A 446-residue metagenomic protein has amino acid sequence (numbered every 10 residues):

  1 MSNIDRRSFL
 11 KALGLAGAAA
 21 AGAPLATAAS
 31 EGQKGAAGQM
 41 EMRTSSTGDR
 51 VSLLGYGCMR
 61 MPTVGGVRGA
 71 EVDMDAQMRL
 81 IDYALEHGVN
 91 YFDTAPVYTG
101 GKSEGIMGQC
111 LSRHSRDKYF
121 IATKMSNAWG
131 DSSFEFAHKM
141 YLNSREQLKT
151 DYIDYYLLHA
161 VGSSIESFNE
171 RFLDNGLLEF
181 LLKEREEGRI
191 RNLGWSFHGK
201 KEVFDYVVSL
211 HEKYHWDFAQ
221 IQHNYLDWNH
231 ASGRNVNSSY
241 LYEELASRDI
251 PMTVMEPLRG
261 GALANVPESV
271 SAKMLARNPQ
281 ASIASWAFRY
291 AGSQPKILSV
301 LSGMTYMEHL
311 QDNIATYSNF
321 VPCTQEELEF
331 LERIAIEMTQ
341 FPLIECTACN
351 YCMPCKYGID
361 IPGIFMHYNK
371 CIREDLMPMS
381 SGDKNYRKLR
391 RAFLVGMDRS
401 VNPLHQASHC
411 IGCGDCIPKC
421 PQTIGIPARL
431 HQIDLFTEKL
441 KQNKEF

Functional and structural regions predicted by a protein language model:
S2-Y119, E179-F180, E186: N-terminal binding-site loop/beta-alpha segment at the start of enzyme catalytic domains that lines or forms
Y56, F92, M107, I121 (+7 more regions): Conserved, mostly hydrophobic/aromatic
G57, A95-Y98, Y156-H159, S196 (+3 more regions): Conserved residues at the C-terminal ends of beta-strands
M61-M74, M125-F134, A276-R277: Active-site mouth loops of central-metabolism enzymes
G65, D131-T253, L258, S269-V270 (+2 more regions): Glycine/proline-rich, positively charged, aromatic-decorated active-site loop/lid region on the catalytic face
Y91-Y98, R191-S196, S299-L301, C420: Short catalytic-loop micro-motif centered on adjacent basic/acidic residues
H215, Y240-F446: Structured C-terminal cap/extension of enzyme domains
